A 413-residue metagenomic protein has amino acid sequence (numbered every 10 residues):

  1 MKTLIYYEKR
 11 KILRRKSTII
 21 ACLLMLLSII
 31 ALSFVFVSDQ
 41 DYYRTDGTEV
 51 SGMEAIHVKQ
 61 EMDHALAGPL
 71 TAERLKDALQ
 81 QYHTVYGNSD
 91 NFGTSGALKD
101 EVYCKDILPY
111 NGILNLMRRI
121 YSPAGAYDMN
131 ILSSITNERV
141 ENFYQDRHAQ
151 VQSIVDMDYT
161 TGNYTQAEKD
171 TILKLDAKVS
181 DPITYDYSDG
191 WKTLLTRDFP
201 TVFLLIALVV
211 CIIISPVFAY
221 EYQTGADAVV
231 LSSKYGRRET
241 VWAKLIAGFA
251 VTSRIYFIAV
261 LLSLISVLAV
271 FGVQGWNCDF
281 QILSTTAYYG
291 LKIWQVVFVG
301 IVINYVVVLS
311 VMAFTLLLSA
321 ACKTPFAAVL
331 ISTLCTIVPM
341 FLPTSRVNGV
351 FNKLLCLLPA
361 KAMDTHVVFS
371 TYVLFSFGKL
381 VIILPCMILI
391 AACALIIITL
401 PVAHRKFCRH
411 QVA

Functional and structural regions predicted by a protein language model:
M1-I19: Aromatic- and glycine-rich beta-strand/loop motifs that create alpha-glucan
L4, E8, V217-V251: Helix-loop-helix units of permease transmembrane domains in multi-pass membrane transporters, especially ABC
E8, R15, L317-A321, A391-A413: Junction motif at the cytosolic side of a transmembrane helix
S17, G236-R237, T324-V329: Membrane-helix interface segments
M25-I29, A247-G248, T333-I337, I396: Residue-level recognition of pore/gate-forming positions within transmembrane alpha-helices of multi-pass
L26-F92, N142-E221, W242-A321, T365-P385: Secretory targeting signals
F34-V35, C322-L358: Transmembrane helix segments
V270-D279, T344-H366: Juxtamembrane non-transmembrane "cap" segments at the membrane-aqueous interface of multi-pass membrane proteins
